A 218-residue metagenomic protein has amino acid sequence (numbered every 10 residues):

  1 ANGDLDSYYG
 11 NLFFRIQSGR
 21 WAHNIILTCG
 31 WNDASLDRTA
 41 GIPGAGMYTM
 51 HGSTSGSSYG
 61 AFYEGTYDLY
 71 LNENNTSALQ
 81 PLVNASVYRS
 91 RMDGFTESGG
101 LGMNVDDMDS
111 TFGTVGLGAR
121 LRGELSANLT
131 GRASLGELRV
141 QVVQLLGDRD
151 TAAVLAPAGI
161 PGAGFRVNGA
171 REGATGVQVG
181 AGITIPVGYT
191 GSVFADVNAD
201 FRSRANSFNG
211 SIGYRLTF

Functional and structural regions predicted by a protein language model:
A1-F218: Membrane translocator/pore-forming domains, dominated by Gram-negative outer-membrane beta-barrels
